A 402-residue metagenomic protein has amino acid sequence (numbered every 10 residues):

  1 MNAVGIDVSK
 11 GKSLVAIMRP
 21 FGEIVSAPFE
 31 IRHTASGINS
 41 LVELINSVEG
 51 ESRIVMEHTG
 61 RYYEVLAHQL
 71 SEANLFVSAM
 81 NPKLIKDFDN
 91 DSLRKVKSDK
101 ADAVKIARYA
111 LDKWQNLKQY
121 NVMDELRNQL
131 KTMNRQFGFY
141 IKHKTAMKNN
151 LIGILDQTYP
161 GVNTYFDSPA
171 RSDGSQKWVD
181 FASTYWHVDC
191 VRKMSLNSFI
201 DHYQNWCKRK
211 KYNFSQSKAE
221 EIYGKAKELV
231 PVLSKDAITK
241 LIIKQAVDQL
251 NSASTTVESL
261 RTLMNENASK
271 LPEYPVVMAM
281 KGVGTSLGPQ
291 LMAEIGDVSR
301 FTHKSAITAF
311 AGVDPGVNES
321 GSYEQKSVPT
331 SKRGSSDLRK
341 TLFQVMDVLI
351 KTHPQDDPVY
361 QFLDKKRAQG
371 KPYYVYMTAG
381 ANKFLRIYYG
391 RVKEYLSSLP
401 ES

Functional and structural regions predicted by a protein language model:
M1-S402: A detector of single, family-specific signature residues that are central to catalytic or substrate-handling motifs
